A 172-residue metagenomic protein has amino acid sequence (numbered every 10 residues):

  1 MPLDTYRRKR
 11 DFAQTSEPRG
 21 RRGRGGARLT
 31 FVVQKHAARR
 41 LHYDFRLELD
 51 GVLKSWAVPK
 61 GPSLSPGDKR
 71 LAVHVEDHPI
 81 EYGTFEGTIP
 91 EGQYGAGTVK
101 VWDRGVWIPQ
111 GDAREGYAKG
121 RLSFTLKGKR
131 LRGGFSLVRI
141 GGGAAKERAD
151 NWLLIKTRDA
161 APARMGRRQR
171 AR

Functional and structural regions predicted by a protein language model:
M1-R172: A charge-rich, low-complexity, intrinsically flexible signal that marks solvent-exposed coils, linkers, repeats
